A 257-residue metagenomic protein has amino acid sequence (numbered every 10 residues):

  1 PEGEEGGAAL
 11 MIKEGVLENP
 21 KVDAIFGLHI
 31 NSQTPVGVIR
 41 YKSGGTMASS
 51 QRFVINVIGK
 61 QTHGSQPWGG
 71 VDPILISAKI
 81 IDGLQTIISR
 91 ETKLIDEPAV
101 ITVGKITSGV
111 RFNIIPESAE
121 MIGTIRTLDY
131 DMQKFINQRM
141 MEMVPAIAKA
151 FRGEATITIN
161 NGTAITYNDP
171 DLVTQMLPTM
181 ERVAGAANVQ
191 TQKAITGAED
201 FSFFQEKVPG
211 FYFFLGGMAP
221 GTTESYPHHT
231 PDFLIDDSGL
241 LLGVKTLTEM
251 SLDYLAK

Functional and structural regions predicted by a protein language model:
P1-P116, A198-E199: Histidine/acidic-residue-rich, glycine-tolerant segments that coordinate divalent metal ions
A78-K257: Metal-dependent amide/peptide-bond hydrolase catalytic core, centered on the "pita-bread" metallohydrolase fold
